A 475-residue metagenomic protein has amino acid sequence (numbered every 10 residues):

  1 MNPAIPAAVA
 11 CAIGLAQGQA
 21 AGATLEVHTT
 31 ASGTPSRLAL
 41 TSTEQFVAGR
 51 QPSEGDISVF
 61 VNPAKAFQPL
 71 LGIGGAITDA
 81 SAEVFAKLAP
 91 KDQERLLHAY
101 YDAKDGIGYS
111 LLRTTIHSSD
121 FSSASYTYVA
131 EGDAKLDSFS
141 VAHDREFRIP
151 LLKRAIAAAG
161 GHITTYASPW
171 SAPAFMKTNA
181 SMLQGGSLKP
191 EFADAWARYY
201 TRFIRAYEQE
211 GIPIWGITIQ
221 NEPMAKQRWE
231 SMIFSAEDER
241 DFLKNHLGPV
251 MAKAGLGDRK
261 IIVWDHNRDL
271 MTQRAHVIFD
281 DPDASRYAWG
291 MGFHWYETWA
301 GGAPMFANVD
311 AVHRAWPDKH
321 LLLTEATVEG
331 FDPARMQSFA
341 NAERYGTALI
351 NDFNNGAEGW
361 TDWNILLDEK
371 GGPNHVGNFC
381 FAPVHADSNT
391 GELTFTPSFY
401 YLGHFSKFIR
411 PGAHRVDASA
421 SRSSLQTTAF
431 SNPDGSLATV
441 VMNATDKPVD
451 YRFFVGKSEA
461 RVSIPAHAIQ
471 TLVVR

Functional and structural regions predicted by a protein language model:
M1-A7: Bacterial N-terminal signal peptides that target proteins for export
A8-Q19: Hydrophobic h-region of N-terminal signal peptides that target proteins for export in Gram-negative bacteria
A23-L40, F46, Q51-V61, T165-A167 (+3 more regions): Substrate-binding and catalytic surfaces of secreted/luminal carbohydrate-active proteins
P35-I214, S235, D241, N245: N-terminal catalytic cores of secreted or lumenal carbohydrate-active enzymes
D79-E83, M224-K226, V328-G330: A short, flexible beta-alpha/helix-coil linker loop
R113-D120, S168-A172, T218-E222, D265-R268 (+1 more regions): Short, solvent-exposed turn/loop segments enriched in Gly/Ser/Thr/Pro and often Arg
P173-K177, A225-Q227, L270: Short, well-ordered, mixed-charge alpha-helical segments that flank or form enzyme active sites
A180-Q184, P223-R228: A short small-residue
